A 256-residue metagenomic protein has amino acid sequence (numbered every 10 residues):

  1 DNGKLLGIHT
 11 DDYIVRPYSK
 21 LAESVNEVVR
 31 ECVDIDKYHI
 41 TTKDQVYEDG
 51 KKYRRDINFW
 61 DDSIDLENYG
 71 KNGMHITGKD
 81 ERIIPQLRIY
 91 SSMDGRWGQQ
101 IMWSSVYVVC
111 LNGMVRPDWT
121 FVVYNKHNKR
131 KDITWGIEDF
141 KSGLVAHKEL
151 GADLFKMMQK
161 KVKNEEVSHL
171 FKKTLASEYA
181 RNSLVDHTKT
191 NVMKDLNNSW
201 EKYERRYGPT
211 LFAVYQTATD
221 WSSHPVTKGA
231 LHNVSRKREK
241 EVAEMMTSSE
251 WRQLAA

Functional and structural regions predicted by a protein language model:
D1-V28: Feature for intrinsically disordered/low-complexity regulatory segments and propeptides
S24-A256: Intrinsic disorder/low-complexity polar-acidic segments
